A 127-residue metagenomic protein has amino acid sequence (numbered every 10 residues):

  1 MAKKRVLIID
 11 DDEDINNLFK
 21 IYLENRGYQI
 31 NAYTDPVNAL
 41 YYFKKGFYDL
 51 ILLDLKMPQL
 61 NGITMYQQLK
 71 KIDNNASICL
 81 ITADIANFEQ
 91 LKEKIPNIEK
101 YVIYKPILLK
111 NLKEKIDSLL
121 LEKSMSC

Functional and structural regions predicted by a protein language model:
E13-N31, N97: Two-component/phosphorelay signaling modules centered on CheY-like receiver
A32-L50: Acidic, metal-coordinating helix/loop segments flanking the phosphotransfer/catalytic sites of two-component signaling
D35, N61-M65: Acidic catalytic/metal-coordinating carboxylates
D54: Active-site residues of response regulator receiver
M57: Receiver (REC) domain active-site loop signature in two-component systems and cognate sites in sensor histidine kinases
T64, I85-V102, K110, E114: Alpha4 helix (beta4-alpha4-beta5 surface) of REC/receiver domains from two-component response regulators
I81-T82: Hydrophobic/aromatic residues positioned on beta-strands within the core alpha/beta folds
I107-I116, L120, S124: C-terminal output helix
